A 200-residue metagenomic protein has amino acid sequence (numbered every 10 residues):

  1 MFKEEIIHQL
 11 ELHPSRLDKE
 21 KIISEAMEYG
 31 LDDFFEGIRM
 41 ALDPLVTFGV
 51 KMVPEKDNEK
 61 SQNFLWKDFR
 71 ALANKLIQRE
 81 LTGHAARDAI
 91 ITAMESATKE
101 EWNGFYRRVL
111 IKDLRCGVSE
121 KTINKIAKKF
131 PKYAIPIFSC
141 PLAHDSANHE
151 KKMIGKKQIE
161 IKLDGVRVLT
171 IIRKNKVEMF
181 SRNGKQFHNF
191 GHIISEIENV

Functional and structural regions predicted by a protein language model:
M1-N199: N-terminal nucleic-acid-engaging modules of covalent nucleotidyltransferase systems
